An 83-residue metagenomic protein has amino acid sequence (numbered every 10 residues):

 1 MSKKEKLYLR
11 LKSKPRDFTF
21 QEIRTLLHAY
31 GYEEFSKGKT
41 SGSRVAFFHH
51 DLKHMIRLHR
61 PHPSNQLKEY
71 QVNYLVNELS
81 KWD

Functional and structural regions predicted by a protein language model:
M1-Q21, T25-A29, F35: A charge-rich, low-complexity, intrinsically flexible signal that marks solvent-exposed coils, linkers, repeats
E5-L11, G42, Y74, E78-S80: Basic helix-extension-helix modules of the SAP/HeH family
L9, I56, N65: Flexible, active-site-adjacent loop/turn segments at secondary-structure boundaries
E34-R60: A short, structured beta-strand/loop element
R60-D83: C-terminal structural segments of small proteins and small subunits
